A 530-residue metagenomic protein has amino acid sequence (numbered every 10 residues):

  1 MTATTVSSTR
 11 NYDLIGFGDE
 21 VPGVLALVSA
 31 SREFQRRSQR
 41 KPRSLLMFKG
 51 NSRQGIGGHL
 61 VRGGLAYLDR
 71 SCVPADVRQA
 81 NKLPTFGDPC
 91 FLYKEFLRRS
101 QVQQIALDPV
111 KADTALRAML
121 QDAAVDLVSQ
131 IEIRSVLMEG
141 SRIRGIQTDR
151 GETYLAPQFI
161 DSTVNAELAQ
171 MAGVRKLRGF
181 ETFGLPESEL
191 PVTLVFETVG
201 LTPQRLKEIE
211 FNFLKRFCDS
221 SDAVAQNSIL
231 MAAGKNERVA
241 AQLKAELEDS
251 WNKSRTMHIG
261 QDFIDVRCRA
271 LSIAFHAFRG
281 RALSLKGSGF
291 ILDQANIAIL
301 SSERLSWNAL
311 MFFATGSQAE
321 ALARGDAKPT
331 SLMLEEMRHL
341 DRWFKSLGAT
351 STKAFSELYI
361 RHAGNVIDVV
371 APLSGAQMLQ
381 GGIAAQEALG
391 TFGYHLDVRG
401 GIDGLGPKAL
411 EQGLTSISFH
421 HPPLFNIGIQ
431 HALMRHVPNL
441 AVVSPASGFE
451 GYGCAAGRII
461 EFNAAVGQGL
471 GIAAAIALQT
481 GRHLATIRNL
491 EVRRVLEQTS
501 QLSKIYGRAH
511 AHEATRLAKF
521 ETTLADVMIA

Functional and structural regions predicted by a protein language model:
A3-N11, Q35-S135, L190-V192: Conserved N-terminal/central alpha/beta ligand/cofactor-binding core
D13-S44: N-terminal Rossmann-like FAD-binding beta1-loop-alpha1 element of flavoenzymes
V21, L25, G57, E132-R134 (+1 more regions): Mobile, glycine-rich extracellular loop/lid and propeptide segments that shape or gate substrate/ligand access
V21-P22, R32, F48-S52, D161-S162: Active-site-adjacent structural elements in enzyme catalytic domains
H59, E152, A156-Q158, T163-A530: Flavin (FAD/FMN)-binding glycine-rich loop and adjacent Rossmann-like elements that form
L107, G140-S141, Q170-M171: Periplasmic/cell-envelope proteins involved in peptidoglycan metabolism and beta-lactam response
L137-T153: Conserved beta-strand-loop-beta-strand element in the redox core of flavoprotein oxidoreductases
